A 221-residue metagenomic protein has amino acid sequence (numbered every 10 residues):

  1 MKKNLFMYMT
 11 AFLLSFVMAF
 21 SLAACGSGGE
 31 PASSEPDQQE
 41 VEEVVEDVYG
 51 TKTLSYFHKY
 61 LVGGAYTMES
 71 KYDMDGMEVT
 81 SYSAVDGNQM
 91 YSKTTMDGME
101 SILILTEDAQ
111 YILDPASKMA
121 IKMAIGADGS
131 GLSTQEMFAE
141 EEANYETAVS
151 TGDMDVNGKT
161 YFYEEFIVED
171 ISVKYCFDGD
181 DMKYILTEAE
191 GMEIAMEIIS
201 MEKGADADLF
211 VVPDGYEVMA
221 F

Functional and structural regions predicted by a protein language model:
M1-A23: Sec-dependent bacterial lipoprotein signal peptides
F6, F20-Q89, A205-F221: N-terminal leader/targeting segments and the immediate start of mature chains
H58-Y60, T80-D86, I102-I104, E146-D155 (+1 more regions): Short, exposed beta-strand/loop patches in secreted or surface proteins that constitute
M77-Q135, S172-V173, D181-S200: An acidic-aromatic
D114-V149, L209-P213, M219: Solvent-exposed helix/loop surface patches that form functional interfaces
E136-T187, Y216-E217, F221: Extended beta-strand-rich segments in extracellular/periplasmic secretory proteins, especially within noncatalytic
F177, L186-F221: Extracellularly exposed regions in secreted/surface proteins, prominently low-complexity, repeat-rich
